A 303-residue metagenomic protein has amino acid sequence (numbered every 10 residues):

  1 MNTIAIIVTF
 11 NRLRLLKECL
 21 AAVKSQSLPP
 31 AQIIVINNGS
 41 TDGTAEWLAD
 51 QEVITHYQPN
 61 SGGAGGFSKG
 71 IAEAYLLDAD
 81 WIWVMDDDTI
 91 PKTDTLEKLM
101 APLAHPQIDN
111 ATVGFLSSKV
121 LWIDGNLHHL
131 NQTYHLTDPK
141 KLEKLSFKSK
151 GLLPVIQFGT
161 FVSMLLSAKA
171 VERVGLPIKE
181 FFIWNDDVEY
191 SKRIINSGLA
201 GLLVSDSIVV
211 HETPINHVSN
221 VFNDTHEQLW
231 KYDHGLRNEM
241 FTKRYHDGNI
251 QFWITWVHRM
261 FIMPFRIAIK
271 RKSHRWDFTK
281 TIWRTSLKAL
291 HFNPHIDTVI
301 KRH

Functional and structural regions predicted by a protein language model:
A21-P30: Short, acidic, metal-binding catalytic loop of nucleotide-sugar glycosyltransferases
A22, V35-E46, T89: A conserved acidic beta->alpha catalytic loop
W47-G65, K69, E73: Conserved donor nucleotide-binding strand/loop of the catalytic core
A79-D88: Short beta-strand-to-loop acidic/aromatic patch adjacent to the donor-nucleotide binding site
D94-L130: Conserved donor NDP-sugar-binding/catalytic core segment of glycosyltransferases
S146-L166: A recurrent flexible, glycine/aromatic-enriched loop bordering the glycosyltransferase active site that acts as
M164, A170-G175, E180-S207: A short, conserved alpha-helix in the catalytic core of glycosyltransferases
G248-H303: Non-catalytic, C-terminal membrane-associated alpha-helical segments of glycosyltransferases
